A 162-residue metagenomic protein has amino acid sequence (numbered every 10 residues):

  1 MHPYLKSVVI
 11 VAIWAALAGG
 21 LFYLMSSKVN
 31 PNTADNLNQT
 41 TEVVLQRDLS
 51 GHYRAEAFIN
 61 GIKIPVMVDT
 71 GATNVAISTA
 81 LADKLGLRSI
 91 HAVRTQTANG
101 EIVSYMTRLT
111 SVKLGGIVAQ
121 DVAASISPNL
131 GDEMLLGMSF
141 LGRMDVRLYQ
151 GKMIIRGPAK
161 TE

Functional and structural regions predicted by a protein language model:
M1-P65, T70-E162: Pepsin/retropepsin-fold aspartyl endopeptidases
